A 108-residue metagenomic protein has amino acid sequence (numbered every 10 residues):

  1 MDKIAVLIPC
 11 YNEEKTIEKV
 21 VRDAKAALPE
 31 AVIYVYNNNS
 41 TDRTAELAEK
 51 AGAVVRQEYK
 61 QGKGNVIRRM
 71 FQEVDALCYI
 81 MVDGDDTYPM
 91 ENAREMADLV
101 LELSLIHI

Functional and structural regions predicted by a protein language model:
M1-I106: Structured catalytic core of nucleotide-sugar glycosyltransferases
